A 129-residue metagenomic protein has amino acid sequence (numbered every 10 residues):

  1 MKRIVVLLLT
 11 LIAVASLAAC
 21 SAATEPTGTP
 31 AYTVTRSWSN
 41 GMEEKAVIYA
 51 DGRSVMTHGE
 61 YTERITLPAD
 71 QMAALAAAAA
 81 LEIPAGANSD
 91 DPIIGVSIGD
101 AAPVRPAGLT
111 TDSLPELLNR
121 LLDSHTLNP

Functional and structural regions predicted by a protein language model:
M1-L8: Bacterial N-terminal signal peptides that target proteins for export
I4, S21-R36, P84, N88-P129: Short, well-ordered, aromatic-rich surface patches in folded extracellular/luminal domains
L11-I12: Repetitive helical segments and hydrophobic/amphipathic motifs
A15-A19: C-terminal motif of bacterial Sec signal peptides marking the signal peptidase cleavage site
S21-R64: N-terminal export/targeting and maturation segments
Y49-R53, A69-Q71, P106-P115: A short, sequence-level motif marking secondary-structure junctions
S54-N88: Mature extracytoplasmic domains of secretory-pathway proteins
